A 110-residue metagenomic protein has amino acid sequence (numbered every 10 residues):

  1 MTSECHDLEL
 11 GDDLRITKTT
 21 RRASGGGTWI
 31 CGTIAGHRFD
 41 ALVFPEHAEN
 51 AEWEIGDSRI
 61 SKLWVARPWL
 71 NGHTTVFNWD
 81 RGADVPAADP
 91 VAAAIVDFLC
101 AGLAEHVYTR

Functional and structural regions predicted by a protein language model:
M1-E49: Negatively charged, low-complexity tracts enriched in Asp/Glu with abundant Ser/Thr
M1-L8, K62-R110: Mixed-charge, Lys/Arg-enriched low-complexity segments
R15, R21-R22, R38, R59 (+3 more regions): Arginine residue identity/basic-tract feature
A23, T33, H47, S58 (+2 more regions): Generic detection of intrinsically disordered/low-complexity segments and helix-coil linkers/edges
E54-S61: Short coil-to-beta strand junction motifs in C2/discoidin
